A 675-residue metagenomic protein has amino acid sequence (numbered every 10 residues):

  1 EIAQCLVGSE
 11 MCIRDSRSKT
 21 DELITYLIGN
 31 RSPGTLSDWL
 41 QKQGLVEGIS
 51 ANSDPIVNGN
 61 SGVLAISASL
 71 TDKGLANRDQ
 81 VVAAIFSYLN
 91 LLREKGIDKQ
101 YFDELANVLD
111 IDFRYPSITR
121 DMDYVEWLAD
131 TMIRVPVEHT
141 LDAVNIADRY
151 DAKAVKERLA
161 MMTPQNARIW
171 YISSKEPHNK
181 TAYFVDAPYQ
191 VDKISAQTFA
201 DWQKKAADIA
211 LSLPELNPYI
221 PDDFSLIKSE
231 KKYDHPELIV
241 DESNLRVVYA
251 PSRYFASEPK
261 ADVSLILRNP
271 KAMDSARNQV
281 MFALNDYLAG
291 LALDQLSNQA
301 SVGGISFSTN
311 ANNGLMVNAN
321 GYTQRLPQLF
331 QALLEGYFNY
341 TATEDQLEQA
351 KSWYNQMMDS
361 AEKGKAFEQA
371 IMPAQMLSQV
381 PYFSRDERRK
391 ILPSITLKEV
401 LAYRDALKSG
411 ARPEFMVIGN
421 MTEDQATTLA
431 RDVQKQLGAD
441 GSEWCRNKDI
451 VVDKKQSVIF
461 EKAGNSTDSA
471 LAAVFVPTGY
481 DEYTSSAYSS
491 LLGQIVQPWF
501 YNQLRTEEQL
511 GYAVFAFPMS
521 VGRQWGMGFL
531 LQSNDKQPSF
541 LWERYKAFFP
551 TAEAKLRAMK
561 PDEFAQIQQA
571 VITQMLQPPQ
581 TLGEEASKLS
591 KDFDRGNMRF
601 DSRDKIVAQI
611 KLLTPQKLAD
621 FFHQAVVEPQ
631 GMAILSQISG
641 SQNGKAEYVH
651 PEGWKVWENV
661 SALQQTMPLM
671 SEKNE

Functional and structural regions predicted by a protein language model:
E1-G8: Single conserved hydrophobic/aromatic residue that forms the stacking wall/gate of nucleotide- or nucleobase-binding
S9, D38-V155, W170-I172, S257-S394 (+6 more regions): M16 family metallopeptidases and their MPP-like homologs
S9-P33, M122-A143, S173, Y189-L284 (+3 more regions): His/Glu-based metal-binding/catalytic segments typifying zinc-dependent metallopeptidases
S50-D54, K153-V155, V248-P251, E399-L401 (+3 more regions): Glycine-rich, charged/polar anion/phosphate-binding loops that engage phosphate groups from diverse ligands
R158-M161, A167-R168, P177: Extended, domain-scale alpha-helical bundle/helix-rich regions
L397-V433, Q630: Non-catalytic, conformational "gating/processing" segments within enzyme and secreted inhibitor domains
V400, K611-E675: In a subset of proteins, long, contiguous C-terminal domains/tails are tracked
L429-E443: Glycine-centered hinge/linker elements that transmit conformational signals in sensory and ligand-binding systems
